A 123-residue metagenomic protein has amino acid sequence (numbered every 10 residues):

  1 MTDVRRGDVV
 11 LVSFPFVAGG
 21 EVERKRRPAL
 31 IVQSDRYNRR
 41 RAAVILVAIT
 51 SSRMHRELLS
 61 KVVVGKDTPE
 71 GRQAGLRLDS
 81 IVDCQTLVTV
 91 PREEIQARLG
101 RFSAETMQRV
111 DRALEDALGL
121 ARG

Functional and structural regions predicted by a protein language model:
M1-G123: Conserved functional hotspots at enzyme active or ligand-binding sites that engage polyanionic ligands
